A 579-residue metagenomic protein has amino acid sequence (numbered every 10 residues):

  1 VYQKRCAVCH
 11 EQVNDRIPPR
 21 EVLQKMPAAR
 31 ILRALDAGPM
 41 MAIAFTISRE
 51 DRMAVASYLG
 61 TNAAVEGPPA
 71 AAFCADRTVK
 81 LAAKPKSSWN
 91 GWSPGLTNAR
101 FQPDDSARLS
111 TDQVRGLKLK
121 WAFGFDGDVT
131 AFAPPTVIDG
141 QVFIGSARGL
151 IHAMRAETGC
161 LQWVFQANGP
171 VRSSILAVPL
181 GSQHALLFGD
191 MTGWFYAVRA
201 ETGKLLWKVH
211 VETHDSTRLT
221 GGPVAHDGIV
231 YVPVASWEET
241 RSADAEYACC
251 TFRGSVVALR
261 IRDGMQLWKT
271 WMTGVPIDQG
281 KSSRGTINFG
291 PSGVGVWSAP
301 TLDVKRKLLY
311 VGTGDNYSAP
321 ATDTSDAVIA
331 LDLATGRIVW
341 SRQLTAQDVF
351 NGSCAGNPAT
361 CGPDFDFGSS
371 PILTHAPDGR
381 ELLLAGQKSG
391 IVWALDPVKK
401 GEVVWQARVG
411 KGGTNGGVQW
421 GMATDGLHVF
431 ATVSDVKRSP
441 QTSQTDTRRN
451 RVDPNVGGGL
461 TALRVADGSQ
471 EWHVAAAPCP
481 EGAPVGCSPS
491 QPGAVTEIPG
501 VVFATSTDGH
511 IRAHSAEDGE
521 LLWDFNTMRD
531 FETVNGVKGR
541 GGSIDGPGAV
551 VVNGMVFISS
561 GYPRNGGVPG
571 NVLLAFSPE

Functional and structural regions predicted by a protein language model:
V1-Q12: Sequence/structural segment immediately N-terminal to covalent heme-attachment motifs in c-type and related
V8, I17-A64, L308: Extracytoplasmic electron-transfer domains, predominantly the class I c-type cytochrome c fold
R16-P18, G95-P103, G127-A133, H152 (+2 more regions): Short, solvent-exposed loop/turn elements at domain surfaces
A72-L119, I277: Blade/loop signatures of beta-propeller domains
T111-D126, I151-V171, A177-Q183, L187-T217 (+7 more regions): Extracytoplasmic/lumenal domain signature
